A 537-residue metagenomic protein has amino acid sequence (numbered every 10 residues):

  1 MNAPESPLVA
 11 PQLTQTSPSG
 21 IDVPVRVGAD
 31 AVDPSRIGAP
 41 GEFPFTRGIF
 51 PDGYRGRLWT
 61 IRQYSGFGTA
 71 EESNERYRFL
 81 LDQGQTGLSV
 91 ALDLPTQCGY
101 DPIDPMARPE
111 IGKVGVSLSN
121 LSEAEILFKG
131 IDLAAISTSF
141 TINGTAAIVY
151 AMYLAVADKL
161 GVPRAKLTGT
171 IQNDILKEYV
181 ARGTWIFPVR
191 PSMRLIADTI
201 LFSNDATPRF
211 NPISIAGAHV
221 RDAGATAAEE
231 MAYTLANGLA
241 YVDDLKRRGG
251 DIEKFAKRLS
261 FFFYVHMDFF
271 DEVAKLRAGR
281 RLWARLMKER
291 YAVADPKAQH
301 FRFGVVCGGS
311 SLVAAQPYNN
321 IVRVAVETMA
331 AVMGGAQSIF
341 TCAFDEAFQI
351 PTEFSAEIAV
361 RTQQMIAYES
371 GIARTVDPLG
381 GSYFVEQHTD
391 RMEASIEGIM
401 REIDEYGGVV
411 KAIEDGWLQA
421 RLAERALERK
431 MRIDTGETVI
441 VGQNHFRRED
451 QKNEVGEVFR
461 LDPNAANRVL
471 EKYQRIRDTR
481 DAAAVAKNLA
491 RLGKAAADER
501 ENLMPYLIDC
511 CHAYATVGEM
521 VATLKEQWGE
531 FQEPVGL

Functional and structural regions predicted by a protein language model:
M1-H266, D271, R290-V293, K297-G304 (+3 more regions): Catalytic alpha/beta active-site cores
S6-D33, F43-F45, L94, E353 (+2 more regions): Flexible, glycine-rich loop/tail regions that form catalytic "lids" or insertion modules at the edges of active sites
P40, E71-E75, Q83, L118-S122 (+17 more regions): Conserved active-site and cofactor/substrate-binding residues in soluble primary-metabolism enzymes
T86, K129-L133, A155-P163, A197-R209 (+15 more regions): Generic secondary-structure signature for well-ordered alpha-helical cores
G99-Y100, L176, Q349-I350, L422 (+1 more regions): Short Asp/Glu-rich motifs
I136-I142, A225-T226, D268, S310-Q316 (+2 more regions): A short glycine/serine-rich beta->alpha loop
A216, A232-Y241, S260-G442: Active-site capping/gating regions of soluble enzymes
